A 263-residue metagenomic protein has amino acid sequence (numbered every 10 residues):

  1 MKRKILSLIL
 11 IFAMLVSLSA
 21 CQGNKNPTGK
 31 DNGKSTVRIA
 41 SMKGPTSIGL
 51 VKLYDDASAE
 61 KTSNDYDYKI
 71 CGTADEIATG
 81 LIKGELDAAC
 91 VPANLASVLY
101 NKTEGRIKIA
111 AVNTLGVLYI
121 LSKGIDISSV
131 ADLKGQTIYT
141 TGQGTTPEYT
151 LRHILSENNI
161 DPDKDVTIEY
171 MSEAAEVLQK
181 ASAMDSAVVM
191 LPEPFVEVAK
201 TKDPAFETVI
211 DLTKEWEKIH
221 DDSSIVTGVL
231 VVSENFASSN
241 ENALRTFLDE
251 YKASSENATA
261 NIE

Functional and structural regions predicted by a protein language model:
M1-T36: Short, low-complexity disordered leader/linker segments with a strong preference for bacterial N-terminal type II
R3, I125, E234-N235: Flexible, active-site-adjacent loop/turn segments at secondary-structure boundaries
L6, T73, S239, A243: Conserved acidic
F12, L118, G228: Residue-level detector of short, conserved catalytic/binding motifs and their immediate flanks
N26-M171, A183-E193, V209-D211: Short, glycine-/small- and polar/acidic-enriched structural segments that line small-molecule recognition paths
N94-L95, T103, E169, E173-I262: Pocket-lining segment of extracytoplasmic ligand-binding domains
